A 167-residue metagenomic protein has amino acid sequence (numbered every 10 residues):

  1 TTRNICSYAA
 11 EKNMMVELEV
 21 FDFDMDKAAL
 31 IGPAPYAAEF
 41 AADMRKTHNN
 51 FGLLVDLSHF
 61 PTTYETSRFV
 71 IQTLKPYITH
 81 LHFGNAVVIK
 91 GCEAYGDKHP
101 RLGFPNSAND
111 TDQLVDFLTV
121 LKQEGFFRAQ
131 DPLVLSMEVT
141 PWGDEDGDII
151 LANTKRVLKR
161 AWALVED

Functional and structural regions predicted by a protein language model:
T1, I5, F117, T154-V157 (+1 more regions): Alpha-helical packing segments of well-folded alpha/beta enzyme cores
T1-G52: Active-site acidic/histidine proton-transfer and metal-coordination neighborhood in alpha/beta enzyme cores
V16-L18, F51-V55, T79-L81, D131-E138: Hydrophobic faces of well-ordered beta-strands that scaffold small-molecule active sites in alpha/beta enzyme cores
V20-D24, L57-P61, N85-V87, P141: Active-site-proximal loop/turn and secondary-structure-junction residues that shape catalytic pockets, frequently
A28-A34, A38, P61-Q130: Gly/Pro-rich active-site loop or hairpin
D43-H48, K122-Q130, V165-D167: Alpha-helix termini
L133-I149: A short, acidic, flexible beta-alpha connecting loop/helix-capping segment that sits on the rim of active
G147-D167: C-terminal helical cap(s) of enzyme catalytic domains, especially alpha/beta-barrels
